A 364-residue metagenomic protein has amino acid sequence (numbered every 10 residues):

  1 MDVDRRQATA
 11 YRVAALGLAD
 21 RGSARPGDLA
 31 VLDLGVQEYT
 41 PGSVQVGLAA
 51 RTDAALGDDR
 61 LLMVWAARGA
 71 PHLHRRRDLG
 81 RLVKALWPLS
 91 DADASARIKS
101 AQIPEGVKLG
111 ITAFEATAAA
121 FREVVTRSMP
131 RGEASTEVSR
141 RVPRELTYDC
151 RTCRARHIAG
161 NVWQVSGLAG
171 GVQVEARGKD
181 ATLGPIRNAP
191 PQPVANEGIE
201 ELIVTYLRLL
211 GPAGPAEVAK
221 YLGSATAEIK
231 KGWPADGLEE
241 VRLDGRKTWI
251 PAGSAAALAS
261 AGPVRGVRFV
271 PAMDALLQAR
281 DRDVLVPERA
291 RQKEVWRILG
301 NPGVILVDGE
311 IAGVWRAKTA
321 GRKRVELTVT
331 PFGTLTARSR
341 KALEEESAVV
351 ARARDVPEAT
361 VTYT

Functional and structural regions predicted by a protein language model:
M1-Y148: Phosphate-backbone binding and catalysis cores of DNA-processing enzymes
D59-A66, P71, G170-A176, G237-L243 (+1 more regions): A short, conserved structural fragment
A85-L89, D93-A96, P191-E201, V264-F269 (+1 more regions): Short, amphipathic alpha-helical interaction segments positioned at domain boundaries
F114-A118, R131, A159, N196-E201 (+1 more regions): Short, leucine-enriched amphipathic alpha-helices that occur as contiguous helical runs
T152-K231: Loop-centered beta-sheet repeat module
G211-L258: Anionic-ligand-binding alpha/beta catalytic cores of soluble enzymes and soluble regulatory domains that recognize
L238-A290: Non-catalytic regulatory appendages
R289, E294-T364: Glycine-rich, small/acidic residue-mixed loop/short-helix segments
